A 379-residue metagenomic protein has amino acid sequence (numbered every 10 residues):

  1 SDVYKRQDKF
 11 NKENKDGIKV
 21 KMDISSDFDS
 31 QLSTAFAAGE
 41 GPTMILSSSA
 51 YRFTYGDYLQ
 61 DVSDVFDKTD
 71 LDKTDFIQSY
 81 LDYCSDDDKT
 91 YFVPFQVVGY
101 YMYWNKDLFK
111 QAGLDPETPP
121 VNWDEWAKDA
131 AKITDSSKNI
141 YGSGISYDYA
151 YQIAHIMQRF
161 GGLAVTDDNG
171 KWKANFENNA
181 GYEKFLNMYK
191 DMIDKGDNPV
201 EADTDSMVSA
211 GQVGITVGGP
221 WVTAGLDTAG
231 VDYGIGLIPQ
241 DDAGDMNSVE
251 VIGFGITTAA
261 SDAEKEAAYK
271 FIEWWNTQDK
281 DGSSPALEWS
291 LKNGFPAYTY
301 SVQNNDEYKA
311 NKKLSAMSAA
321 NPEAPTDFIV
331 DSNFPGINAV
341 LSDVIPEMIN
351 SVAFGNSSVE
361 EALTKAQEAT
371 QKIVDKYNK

Functional and structural regions predicted by a protein language model:
V3-Y4: Short, small-residue-biased leader/transition segments that mark boundaries at the very start of proteins
K9, E13-F76, Q111-G113, G214-I215 (+1 more regions): Extracytoplasmic "Venus flytrap"/periplasmic binding protein-like
D23-Q31, V121-A127, N198-A210, W221: Short helix-initiation/N-cap motifs at beta->coil->alpha
S48-Y101, A127, A154-H155, G234-L237 (+2 more regions): Hinge/lid segment of periplasmic solute-binding proteins
K89-F95, Y100, K110, D124-K173 (+1 more regions): Extracytoplasmic/periplasmic solute-binding protein
K110, P116, D306-E307, N321-K379: Conserved C-terminal helix/tail region of periplasmic/extracytoplasmic solute-binding proteins
K128-A130, G170-E201: Glycine-centered hinge/linker elements that transmit conformational signals in sensory and ligand-binding systems
G225-G230, A243-S248, F254-D343: C-terminal lobe and pocket-closing loops of periplasmic/extracytoplasmic Venus-flytrap solute-binding proteins
